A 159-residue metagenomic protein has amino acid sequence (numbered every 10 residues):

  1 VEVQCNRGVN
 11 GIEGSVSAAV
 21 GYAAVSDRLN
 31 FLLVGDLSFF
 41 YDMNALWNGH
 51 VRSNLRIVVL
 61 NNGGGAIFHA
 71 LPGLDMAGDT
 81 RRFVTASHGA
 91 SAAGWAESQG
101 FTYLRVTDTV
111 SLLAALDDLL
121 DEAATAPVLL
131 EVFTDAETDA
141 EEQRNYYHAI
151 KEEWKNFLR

Functional and structural regions predicted by a protein language model:
V1-R159: Thiamine diphosphate
